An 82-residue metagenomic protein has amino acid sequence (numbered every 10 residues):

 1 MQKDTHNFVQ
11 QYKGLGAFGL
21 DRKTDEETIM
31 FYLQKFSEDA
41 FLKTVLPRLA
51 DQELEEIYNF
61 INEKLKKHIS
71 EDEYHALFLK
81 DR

Functional and structural regions predicted by a protein language model:
Q2-A40: N-terminal acidic leader/helix
Y12, I29-L33, L42-V45, I61 (+2 more regions): Generic structural signal of hydrophobic/aromatic residues within well-ordered alpha-helices of folded domains
T24, F36, L49-Q52, I69: Short coil/turn linker and secondary-structure boundary residues
Y32, R48, K64, H68: Residues that form generic nucleotide/phosphate-binding pockets
A40-Y58: Acidic, low-complexity, intrinsically disordered interaction modules
L54-R82: Short, compact, well-ordered microdomains
